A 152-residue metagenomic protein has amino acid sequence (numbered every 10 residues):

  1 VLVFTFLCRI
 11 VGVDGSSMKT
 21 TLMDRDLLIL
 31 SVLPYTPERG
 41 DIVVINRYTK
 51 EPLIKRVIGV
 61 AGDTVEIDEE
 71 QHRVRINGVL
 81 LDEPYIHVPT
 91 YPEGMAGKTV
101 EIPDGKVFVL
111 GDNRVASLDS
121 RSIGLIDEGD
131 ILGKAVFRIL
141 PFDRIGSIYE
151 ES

Functional and structural regions predicted by a protein language model:
V1-V3: Single-pass alpha-helical transmembrane signal-anchor segments
F6-G12, K19-S152: Soluble "head" domains of membrane/secretory-pathway proteins
